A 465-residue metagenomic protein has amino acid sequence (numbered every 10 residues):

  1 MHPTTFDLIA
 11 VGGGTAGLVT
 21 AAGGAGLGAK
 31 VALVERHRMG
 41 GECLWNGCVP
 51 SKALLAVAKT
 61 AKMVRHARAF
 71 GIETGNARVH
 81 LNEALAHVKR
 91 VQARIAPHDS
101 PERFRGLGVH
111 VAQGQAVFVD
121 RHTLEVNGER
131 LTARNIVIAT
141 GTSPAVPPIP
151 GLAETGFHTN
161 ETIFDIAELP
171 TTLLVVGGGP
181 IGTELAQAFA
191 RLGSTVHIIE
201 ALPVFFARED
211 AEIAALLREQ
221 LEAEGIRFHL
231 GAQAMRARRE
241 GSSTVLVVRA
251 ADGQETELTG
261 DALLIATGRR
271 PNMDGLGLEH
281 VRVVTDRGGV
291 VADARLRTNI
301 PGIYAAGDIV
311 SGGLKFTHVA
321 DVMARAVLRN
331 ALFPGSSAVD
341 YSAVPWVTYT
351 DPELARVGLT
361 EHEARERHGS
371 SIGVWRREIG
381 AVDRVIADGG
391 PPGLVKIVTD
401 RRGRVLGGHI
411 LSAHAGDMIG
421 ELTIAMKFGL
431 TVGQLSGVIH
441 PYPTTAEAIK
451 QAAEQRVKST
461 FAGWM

Functional and structural regions predicted by a protein language model:
H2-A16, L169-G179: Beta1/beta-strand and adjacent pyrophosphate-binding region of the FAD-binding site in flavoprotein oxidoreductases
P3-F6, A22-A29, V34-L169, L202-F206 (+6 more regions): Glycine-rich flavin
I9-G13, V19, A25-H37, V49 (+5 more regions): Flexible, glycine-rich terminal cap/loop adjacent to redox cofactors in electron-transfer oxidoreductases
I9-V11, A116, L131-G141, V175-V176 (+3 more regions): Short hydrophobic core segments
C48, T140-T195, I199, R227-F228 (+2 more regions): Glycine-rich dinucleotide-binding loop and its adjacent helix/turn
T74-G75, H110-Q113, V117-E125, G193-A294 (+1 more regions): A Rossmann-like FAD-binding core segment of flavoenzymes
P144, G288-G302, D383-K396, D400: FAD-binding beta-loop-beta segment adjacent to the flavin cofactor pocket
A153-P170, E257-F333: FAD-site-proximal beta/loop scaffold in flavoenzymes
